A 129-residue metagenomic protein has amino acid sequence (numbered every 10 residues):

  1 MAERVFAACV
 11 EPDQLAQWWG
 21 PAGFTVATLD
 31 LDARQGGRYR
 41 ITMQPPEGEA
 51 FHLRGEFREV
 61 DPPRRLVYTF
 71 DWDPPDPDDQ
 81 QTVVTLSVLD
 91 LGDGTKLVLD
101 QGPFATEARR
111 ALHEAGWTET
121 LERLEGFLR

Functional and structural regions predicted by a protein language model:
M1-T25: Hydrophobic ligand-binding cavity/cleft-lining segments
A2, L31-R34, R58-R65, S87-K96 (+1 more regions): A short, structured loop/turn motif at beta-sheet edges
V5-F6, L15, Y39, F57 (+4 more regions): Hydrophobic pocket/interface hotspot
V10, L121-R129: Short amphipathic alpha-helical signal-transduction/dimerization elements
G23-F24, A50, D79-Q81: Short solvent-exposed loop/turn micro-motifs enriched in small/polar/acidic residues
A27-T69: Glycine-rich portal/gate segments that line the openings of hydrophobic small-molecule binding cavities
V67-E119: Beta-strand/loop substructures that line and gate deep hydrophobic ligand-binding cavities in soluble
